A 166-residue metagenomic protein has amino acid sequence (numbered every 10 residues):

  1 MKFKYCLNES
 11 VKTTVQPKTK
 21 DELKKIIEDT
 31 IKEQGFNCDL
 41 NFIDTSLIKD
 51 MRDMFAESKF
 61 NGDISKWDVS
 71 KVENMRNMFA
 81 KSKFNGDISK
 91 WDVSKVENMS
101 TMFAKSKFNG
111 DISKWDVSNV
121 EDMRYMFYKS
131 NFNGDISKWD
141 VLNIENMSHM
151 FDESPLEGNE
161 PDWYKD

Functional and structural regions predicted by a protein language model:
K2-D166: Negatively charged
